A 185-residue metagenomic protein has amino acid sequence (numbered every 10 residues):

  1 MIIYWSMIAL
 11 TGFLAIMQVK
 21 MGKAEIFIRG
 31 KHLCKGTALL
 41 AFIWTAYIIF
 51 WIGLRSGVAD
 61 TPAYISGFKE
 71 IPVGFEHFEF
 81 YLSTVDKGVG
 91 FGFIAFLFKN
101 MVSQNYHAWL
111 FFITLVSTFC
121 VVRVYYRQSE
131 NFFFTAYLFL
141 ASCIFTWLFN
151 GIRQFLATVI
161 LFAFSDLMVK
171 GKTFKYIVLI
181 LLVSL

Functional and structural regions predicted by a protein language model:
M1-Y47: Start-transfer (signal-anchor) and selected internal transmembrane alpha helices of multi-pass inner/ER membrane
F50-I65: Helix-to-loop transition at the C-terminal end of transmembrane segments
P62-V73, E79-S103: Short hydrophobic/aromatic helix or loop-helix immediately within or flanking a transmembrane segment in polytopic
V89, M101-F119: Loop-to-helix entry region of an early transmembrane alpha helix in multi-pass inner-membrane enzymes
V122-S142: Transmembrane-helix signature of polytopic, membrane-embedded enzymes that assemble or transfer cell-envelope glycans
I144, F174-L185: Membrane-interface alpha helices of multi-pass inner-membrane proteins
F149-F155: Short acidic/glycine- and proline-prone juxtamembrane loop motifs at membrane-interface regions of multi-pass membrane
L161-K175: Membrane-interface transmembrane helices that cradle and orient dolichyl/undecaprenyl
